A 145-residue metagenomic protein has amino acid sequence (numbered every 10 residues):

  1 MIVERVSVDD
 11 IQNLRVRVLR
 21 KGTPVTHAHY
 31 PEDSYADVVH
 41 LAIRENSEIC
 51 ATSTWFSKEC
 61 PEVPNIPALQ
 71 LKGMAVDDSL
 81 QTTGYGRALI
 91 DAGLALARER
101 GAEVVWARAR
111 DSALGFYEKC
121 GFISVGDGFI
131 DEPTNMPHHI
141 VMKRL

Functional and structural regions predicted by a protein language model:
M1-Q12: A short beta-loop-alpha structural element at the N-terminal edge of CoA-dependent acyl/N-acetyltransferase catalytic
T26, V38-A42, T52, G73 (+2 more regions): Short hydrophobic/aromatic beta-strand element in the GNAT-like acyltransferase core that lines or flanks the acyl-donor
A42, E48-E59, Q70-A75: Conserved beta-strand in the GNAT
K58-L71, Q81, N135: A conserved beta-turn-beta hairpin within the catalytic core of GNAT-like acetyltransferases that forms part
L80, G84-A92: Conserved acetyl-CoA pyrophosphate-binding loop and the N-cap/start of the following alpha-helix in GNAT-like
I90, A97-R110: Conserved GNAT acetyl-CoA-binding A-motif
R110-D111, I130-L145: C-terminal "cap" of GNAT-fold acetyltransferases
E118-G128: Conserved acetyl-CoA-binding loop of GNAT-fold acetyltransferases
